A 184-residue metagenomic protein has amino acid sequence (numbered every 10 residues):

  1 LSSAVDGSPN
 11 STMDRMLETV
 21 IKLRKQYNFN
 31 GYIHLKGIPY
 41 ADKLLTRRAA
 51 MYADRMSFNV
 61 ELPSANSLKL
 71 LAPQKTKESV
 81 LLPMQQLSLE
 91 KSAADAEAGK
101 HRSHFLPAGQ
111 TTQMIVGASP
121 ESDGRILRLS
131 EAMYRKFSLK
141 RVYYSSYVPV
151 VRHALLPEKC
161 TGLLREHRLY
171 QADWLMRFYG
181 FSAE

Functional and structural regions predicted by a protein language model:
L1-T112, G117-E121, M133, V148-E158: Conserved Radical SAM active-site core
G31, A108-Q110, F137-K140, A172-W174: Structural beta-strand/beta-sheet cores of well-ordered domains, especially the beta-sheet scaffolds that support
A49, L129-S130, A172: Aromatic/hydrophobic pocket-lining residues that form π-stacking "cages" and hydrophobic walls in ligand
K77, L81, D123, L127 (+1 more regions): Amphipathic alpha-helical transducer elements in NTP-driven molecular machines
A93, L139, F178-S182: Intrinsically disordered or highly flexible coil/loop and linker segments, enriched in small and charged/polar residues
D123-S146, R152: Long, internal scaffold/assembly segments composed of regular secondary structure
R152-E184: Long, highly charged, low-complexity intrinsically disordered interaction regions that mediate electrostatic DNA/RNA
